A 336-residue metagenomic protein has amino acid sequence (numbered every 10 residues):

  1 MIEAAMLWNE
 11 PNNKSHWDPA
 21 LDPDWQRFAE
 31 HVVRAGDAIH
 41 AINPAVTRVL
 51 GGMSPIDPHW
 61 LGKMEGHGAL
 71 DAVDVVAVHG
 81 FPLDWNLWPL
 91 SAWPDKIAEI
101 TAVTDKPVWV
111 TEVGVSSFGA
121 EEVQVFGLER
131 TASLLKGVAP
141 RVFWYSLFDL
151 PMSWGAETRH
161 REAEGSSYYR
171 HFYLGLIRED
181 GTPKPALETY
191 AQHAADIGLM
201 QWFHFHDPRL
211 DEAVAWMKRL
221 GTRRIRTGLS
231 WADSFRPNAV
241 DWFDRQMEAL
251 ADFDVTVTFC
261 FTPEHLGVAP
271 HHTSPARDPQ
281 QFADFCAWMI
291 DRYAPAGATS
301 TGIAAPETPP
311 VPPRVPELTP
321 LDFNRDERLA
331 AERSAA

Functional and structural regions predicted by a protein language model:
M1-V73, H79-I97, V103, S117-R130 (+5 more regions): Active-site cleft segment of glycoside hydrolase catalytic domains centered on the general acid/base Glu
A4-A5, V108-T111, K136-S153, T301: Extracellular serine-dependent O-acyl
A5, R48-L50, V76-V78, V108-T111 (+4 more regions): Hydrophobic faces of well-ordered beta-strands that scaffold small-molecule active sites in alpha/beta enzyme cores
L7-W8, G228-W231, W242-A276: Structural motif corresponding to the early beta-alpha repeats
S54, F143-P151, F203, F259-P263: Short, solvent-exposed turn/loop segments enriched in Gly/Ser/Thr/Pro and often Arg
A120, V138, F143-G198, P208 (+3 more regions): Aromatic-rich peripheral "rim/lid" segments of glycoside hydrolase catalytic domains that contact and position glycan
R209-A232, D254-T256: Catalytic domains of carbohydrate-active enzymes, especially glycoside hydrolases
